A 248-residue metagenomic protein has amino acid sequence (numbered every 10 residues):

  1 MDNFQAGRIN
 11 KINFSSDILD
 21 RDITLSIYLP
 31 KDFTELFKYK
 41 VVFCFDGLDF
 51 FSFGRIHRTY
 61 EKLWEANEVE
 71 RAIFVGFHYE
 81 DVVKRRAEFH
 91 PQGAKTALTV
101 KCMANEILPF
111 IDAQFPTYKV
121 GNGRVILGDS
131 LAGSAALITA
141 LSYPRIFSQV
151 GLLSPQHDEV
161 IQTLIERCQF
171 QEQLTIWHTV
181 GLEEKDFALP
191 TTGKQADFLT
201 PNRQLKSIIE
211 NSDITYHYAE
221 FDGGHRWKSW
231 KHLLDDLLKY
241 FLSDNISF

Functional and structural regions predicted by a protein language model:
M1-F248: Non-catalytic cap/lid and distal C-terminal segments of serine-dependent acyl enzymes
